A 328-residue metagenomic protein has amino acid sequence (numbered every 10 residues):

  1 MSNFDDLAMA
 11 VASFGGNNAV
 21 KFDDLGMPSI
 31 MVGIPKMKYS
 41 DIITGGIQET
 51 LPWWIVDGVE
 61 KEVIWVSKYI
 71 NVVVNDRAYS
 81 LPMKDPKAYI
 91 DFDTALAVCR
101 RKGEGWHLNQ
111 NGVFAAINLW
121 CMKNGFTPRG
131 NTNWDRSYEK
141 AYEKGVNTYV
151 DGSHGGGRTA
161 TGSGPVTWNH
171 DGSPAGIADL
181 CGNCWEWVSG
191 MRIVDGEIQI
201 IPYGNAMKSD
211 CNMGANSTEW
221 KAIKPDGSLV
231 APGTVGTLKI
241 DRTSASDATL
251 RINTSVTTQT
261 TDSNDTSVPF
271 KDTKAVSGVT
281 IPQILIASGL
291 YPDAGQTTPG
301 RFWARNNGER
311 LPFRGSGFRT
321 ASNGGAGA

Functional and structural regions predicted by a protein language model:
M1-A19: Charged, compositionally biased non-catalytic regions
M1-S2, K140, T148-D151, G156-G157 (+5 more regions): C-terminal, surface-exposed recognition/capping segments
L7-V11, I34, I281: Generic structural signal of hydrophobic/aromatic residues within well-ordered alpha-helices of folded domains
A19-G105, D195-T257: Extracellular adhesion/carbohydrate-recognition regions
E49-D179, D210-C211: Short aromatic-cysteine micro-motif
A116, R192-G196: Flexible loop/turn segments at secondary-structure boundaries
M122-P128, R192, I201-Y203: Short secondary-structure boundary/capping segments
